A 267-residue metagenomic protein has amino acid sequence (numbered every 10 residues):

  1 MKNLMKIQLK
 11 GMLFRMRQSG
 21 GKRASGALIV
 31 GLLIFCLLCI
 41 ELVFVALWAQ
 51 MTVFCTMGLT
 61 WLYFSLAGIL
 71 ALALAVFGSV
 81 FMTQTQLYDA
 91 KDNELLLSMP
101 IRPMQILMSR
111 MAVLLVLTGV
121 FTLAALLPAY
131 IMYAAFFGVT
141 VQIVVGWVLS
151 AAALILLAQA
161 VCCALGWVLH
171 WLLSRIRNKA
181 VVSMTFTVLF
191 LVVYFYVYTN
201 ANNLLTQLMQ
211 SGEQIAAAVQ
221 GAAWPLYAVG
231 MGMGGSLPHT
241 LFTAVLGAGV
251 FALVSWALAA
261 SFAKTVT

Functional and structural regions predicted by a protein language model:
M1-N93, P103-T267: Hydrophobic alpha-helical transmembrane segments of membrane proteins
